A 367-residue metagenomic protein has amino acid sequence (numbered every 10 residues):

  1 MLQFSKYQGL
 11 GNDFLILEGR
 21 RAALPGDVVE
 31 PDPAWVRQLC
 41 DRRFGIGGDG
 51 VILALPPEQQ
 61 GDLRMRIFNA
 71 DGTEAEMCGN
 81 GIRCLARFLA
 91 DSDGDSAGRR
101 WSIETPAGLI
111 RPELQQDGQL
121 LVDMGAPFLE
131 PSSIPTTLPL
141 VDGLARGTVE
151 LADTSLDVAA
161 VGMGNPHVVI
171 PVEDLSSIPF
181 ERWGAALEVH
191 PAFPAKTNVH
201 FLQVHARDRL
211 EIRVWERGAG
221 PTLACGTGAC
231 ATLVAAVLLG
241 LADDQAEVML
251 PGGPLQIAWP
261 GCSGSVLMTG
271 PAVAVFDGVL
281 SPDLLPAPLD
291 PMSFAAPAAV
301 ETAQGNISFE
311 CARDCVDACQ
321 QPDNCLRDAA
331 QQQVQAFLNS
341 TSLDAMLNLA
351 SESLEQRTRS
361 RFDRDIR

Functional and structural regions predicted by a protein language model:
M1-D117, V168-M292: A glycine-rich beta-to-alpha transition motif near the start of alpha/beta enzyme domains, typified by
A75, G125, S132-T136, P171: Flexible, glycine/proline-enriched loop segments at strand-loop-helix junctions that form or flank small-ligand binding
D117-V122, P127: Transmembrane helix-loop-helix hairpins in multi-pass inner-membrane proteins
D123, D157-G162, M268-T269: Active-site-proximal beta-strand elements of phosphoester/diester hydrolases
F128-L156: Active-site glycine-rich loop that binds ribose-phosphate moieties when present
A145-S177: Internal active-site segments that recognize and position negatively charged phosphoryl groups and nucleotide moieties
M292-R367: Cysteine-centered metal-binding/redox modules
